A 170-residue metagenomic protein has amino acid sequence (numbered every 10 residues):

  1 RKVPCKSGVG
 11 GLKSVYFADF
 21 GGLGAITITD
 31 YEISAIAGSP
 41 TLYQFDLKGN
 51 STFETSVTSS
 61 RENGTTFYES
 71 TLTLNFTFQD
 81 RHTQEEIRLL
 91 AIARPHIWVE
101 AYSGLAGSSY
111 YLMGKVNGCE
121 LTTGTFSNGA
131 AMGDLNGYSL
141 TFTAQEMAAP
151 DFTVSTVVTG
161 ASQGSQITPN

Functional and structural regions predicted by a protein language model:
R1-T73, G118-G133: Solvent-exposed edge beta-strands and adjacent loop segments that serve as assembly or binding interfaces
G8, F20, Y31, N50 (+5 more regions): Generic structural motif
S59-H82, D134-A148: Oligomerization/assembly interface segments of phage tail-like spikes and tubes
T71-F78, S103-T125: Short acidic, glycine/tyrosine-flanked loop/strand segments centered on an H-E-D-like triad
R81-L89, D151-V154: Short, conserved charged micro-motifs
Q84-G114: Short, acidic/charged, Gly/Pro-enriched secondary-structure junctions
V116-N170: Mixed-charge, glycine-accented linear interaction segment located at domain edges/termini
